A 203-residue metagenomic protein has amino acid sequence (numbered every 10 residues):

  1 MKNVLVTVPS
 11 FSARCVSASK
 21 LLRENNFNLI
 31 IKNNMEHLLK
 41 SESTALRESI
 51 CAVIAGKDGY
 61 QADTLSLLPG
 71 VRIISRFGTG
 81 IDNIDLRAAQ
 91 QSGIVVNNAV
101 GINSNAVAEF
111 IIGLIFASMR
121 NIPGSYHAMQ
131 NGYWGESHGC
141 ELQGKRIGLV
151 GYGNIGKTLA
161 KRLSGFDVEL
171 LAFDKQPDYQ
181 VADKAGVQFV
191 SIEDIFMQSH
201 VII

Functional and structural regions predicted by a protein language model:
M1, V71, Q143-R146: Phosphate-coordination loops involved in phosphoryl transfer and adenosine-cofactor binding
M1-A52, L171: N-terminal glycine-/charge-rich "phosphate-binding" loop or analogous flexible N-terminal tail
F11-S12, K57-G59, D174-Y179: Short, polar loop motifs at secondary-structure junctions
S17, S137-I203: Rossmann-like dinucleotide/phosphate-binding beta-alpha-beta segment
L21, F110, L114, T158 (+1 more regions): Rossmann-fold NAD(P)-dependent oxidoreductase module
T44-L46, T64-L67, D194-Q198: Structural alpha-helical scaffold elements that stabilize or flank donor/cofactor-binding regions in carbohydrate
S49-Y126, C140: Phosphate/diphosphate ligand-binding glycine-rich loop within oxidoreductases
